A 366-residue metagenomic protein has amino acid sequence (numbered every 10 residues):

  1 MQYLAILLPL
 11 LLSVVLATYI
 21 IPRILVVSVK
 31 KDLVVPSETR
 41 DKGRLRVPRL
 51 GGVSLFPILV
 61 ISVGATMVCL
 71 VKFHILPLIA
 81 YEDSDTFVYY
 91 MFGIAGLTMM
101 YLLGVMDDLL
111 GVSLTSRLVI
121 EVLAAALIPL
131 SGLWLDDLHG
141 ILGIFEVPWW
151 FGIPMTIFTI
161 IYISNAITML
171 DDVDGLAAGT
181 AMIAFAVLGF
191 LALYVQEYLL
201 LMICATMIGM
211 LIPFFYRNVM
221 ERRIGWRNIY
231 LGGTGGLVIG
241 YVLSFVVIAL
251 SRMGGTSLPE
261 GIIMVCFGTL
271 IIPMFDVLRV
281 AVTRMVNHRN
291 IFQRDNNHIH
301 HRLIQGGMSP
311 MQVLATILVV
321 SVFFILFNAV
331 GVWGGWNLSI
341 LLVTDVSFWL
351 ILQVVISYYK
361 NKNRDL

Functional and structural regions predicted by a protein language model:
M1-V277: "…together with the soluble PPM/PP2C metallo-phosphatase catalytic core" -> "…together with the soluble PPM/PP2C
I6, S251-L366: C-terminal membrane-associated helical module and adjoining short loops/tails
